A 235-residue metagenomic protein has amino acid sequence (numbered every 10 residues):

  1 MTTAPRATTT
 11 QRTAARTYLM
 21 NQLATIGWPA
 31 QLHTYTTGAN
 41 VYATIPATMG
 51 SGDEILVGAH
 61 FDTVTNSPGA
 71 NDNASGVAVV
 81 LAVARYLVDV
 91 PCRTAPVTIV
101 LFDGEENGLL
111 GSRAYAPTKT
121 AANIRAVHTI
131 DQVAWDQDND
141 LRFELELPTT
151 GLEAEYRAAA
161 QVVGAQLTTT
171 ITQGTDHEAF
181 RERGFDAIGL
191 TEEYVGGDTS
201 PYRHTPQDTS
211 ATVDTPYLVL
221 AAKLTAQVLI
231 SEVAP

Functional and structural regions predicted by a protein language model:
M1-T13, I26, D62, I130 (+2 more regions): N-terminal capping segment at the start of a domain
T2-P46: A non-catalytic alpha/beta surface segment that caps or lines the substrate-entry region of metallo-dependent hydrolase
T3-R6, M20, A24-P29, A82-C92 (+4 more regions): Sec-exported extracytoplasmic/periplasmic mature domains
A7-R12, W28-Y35, C92-V97, Q166-Q173 (+1 more regions): Surface-exposed patches in mature extracellular/periplasmic domains of secreted proteins
P29, T36-G38, T48-G50, F61-T65 (+6 more regions): Solvent-exposed loop/turn segments at secondary-structure junctions within structured extracellular/periplasmic domains
Q31-T34, V41-T44, E54-G58, V97-L101 (+7 more regions): Structural recognition of the beta-strand scaffold that forms the well-ordered cores of secreted hydrolase catalytic
V64-E155, L167-T169, H177: Acidic/histidine-rich catalytic neighborhood of metal-dependent amide-processing enzymes
D136-P235: Active-site-adjacent substrate-binding region of metalloamidase/peptidase-like peptide-processing proteins
